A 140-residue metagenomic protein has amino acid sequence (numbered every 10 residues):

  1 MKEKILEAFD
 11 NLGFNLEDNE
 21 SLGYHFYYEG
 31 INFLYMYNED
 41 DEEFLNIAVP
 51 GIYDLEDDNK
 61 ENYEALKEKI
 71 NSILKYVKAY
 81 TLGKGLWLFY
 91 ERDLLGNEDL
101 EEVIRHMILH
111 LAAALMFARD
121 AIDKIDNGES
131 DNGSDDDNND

Functional and structural regions predicted by a protein language model:
M1-L34, Y80-T81: Charge-rich, low-complexity N-terminal segments
D18, Y27, N38-D41, N71: A generic structural signal for short, solvent-exposed coil/turn residues that cap or connect secondary-structure
G23-H25, E42-L45, L86-W87: Hydrophobic residues embedded in beta-strands of well-ordered beta-sheets
Y28, V49, Y90-L94: Short beta-strand-to-loop capping motifs
E29-N59: Long, continuous compositionally biased terminal/linker segments
A48-F89, D140: Short, internal acidic amphipathic alpha-helical interface segments that mediate docking to partner proteins
Y63-L74, G96-G128: Ampiphathic alpha-helical segments that act as solvent-exposed interaction surfaces
D123-D140: Short, highly charged C-terminal tails/helix-capping segments
